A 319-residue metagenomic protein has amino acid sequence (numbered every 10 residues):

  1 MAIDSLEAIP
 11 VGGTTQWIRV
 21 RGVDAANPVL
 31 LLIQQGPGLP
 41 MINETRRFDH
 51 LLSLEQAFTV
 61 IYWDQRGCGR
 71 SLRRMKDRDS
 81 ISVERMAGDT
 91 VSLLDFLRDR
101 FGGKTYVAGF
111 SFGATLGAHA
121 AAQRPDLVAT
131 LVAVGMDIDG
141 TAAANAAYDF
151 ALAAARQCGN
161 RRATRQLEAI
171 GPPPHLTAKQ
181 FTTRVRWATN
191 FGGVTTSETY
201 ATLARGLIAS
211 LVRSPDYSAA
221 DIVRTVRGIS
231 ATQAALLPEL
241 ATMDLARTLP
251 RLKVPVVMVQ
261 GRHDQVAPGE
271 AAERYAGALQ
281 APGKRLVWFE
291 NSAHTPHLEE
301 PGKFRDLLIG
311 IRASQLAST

Functional and structural regions predicted by a protein language model:
P40-H50: The serine-hydrolase catalytic nucleophile loop
S53-R73: Conserved alpha/beta-hydrolase
R85-T105: Conserved acidic catalytic loop of the alpha/beta-hydrolase fold
F101-N145: Conserved hydrolase catalytic core segment
D126-P174: A catalytic-pocket lid/entrance helix-loop region that shapes and gates access to the active site across common
C158-R247, V254: Alpha/beta-hydrolase
L252, M258-Q260, D264: Short beta-strand/loop motif that positions the catalytic acidic residue of the alpha/beta-hydrolase fold
S292-R305: Catalytic histidine-centered segment of alpha/beta-hydrolase-like enzymes
